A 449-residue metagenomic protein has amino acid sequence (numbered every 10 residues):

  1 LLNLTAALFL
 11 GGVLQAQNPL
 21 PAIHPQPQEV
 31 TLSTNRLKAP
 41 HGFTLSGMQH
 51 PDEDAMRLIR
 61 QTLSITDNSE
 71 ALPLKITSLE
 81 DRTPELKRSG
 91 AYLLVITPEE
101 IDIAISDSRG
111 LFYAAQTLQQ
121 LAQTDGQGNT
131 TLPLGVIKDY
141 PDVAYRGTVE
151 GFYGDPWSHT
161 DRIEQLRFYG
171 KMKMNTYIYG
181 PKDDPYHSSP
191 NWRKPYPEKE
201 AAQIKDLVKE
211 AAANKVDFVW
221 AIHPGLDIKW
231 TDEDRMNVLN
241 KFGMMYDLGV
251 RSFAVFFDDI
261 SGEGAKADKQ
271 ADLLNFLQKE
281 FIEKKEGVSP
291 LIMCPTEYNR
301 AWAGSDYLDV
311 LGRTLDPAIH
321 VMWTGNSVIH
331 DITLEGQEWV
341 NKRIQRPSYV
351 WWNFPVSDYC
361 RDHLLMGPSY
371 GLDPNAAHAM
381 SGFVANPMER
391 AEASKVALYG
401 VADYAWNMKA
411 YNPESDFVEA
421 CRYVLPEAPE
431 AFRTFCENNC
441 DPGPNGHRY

Functional and structural regions predicted by a protein language model:
N3, A7, A16-R109, T117 (+1 more regions): Acidic, contiguous N-terminal accessory segments
G11-V13: N-terminal signal peptide c-region/cleavage motif recognized by signal peptidases
H24-P27, G90, W406-Y449: C-terminal functional modules
L45-P51, I76-D81, A104-S106, G151-Y153 (+4 more regions): Structural motif
E53-A55, R82-E85, D155-H159, D331 (+1 more regions): Short, solvent-exposed loop/turn elements at domain surfaces
T83-K241, D247-R251, E283: Feature activates predominantly on carbohydrate-active enzymes
G126, K241, L248-R251, I260-E414: Catalytic-core regions of glycoside hydrolase
